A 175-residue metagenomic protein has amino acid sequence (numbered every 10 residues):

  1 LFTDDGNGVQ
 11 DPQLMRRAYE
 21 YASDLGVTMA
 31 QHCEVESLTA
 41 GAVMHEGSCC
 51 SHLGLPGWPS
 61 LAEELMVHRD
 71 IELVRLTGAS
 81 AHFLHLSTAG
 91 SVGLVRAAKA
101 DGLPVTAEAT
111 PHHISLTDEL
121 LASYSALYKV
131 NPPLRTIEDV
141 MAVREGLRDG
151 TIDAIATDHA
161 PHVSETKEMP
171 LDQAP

Functional and structural regions predicted by a protein language model:
L1-G6, Q173-P175: Short intrinsically disordered, low-complexity coil segments enriched in acidic
T3-I155: Histidine/acidic residue-rich metal-binding segments in metalloenzymes
D158: Short acidic-hydrophobic catalytic motif
S164-P175: Conserved nucleotide- and phosphate/pyrophosphate-binding catalytic cores in adenylate/nucleotidyl-handling enzymes
